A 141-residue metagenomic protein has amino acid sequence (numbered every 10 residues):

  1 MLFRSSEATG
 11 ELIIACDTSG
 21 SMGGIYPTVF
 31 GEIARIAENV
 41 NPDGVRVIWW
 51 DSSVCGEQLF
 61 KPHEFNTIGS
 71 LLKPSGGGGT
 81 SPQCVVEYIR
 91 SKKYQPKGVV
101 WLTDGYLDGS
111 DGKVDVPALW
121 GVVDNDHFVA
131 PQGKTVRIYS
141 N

Functional and structural regions predicted by a protein language model:
M1-L2: Short, small-residue-biased leader/transition segments that mark boundaries at the very start of proteins
S6-E64, L72, C84-T103, L107 (+1 more regions): Von Willebrand factor
G20, G78-G79, G105, G133: Glycine-centered flexibility sites
N41-G44, P74-G78, H127-A130: Short, surface-exposed, polar/charged, turn-prone segments marking secondary-structure boundaries
Q58-P82, V136-N141: Acidic, Ser/Thr-rich peripheral helices and adjacent loops at domain boundaries
Y106-N141: VWA/integrin I-like adhesion module and closely mimicked acidic/polar interface patches used
